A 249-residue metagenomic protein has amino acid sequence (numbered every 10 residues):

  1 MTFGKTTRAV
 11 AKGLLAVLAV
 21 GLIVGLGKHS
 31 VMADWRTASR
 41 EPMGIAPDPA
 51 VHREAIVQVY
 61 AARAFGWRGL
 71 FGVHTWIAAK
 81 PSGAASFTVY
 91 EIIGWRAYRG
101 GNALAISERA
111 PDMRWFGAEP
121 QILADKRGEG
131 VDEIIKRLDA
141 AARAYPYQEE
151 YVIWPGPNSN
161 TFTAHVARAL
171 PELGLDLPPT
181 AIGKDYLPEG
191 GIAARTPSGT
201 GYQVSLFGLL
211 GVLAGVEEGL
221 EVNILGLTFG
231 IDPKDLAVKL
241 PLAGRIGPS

Functional and structural regions predicted by a protein language model:
T2-P42, A144-S249: Activation targets extended, charge/polar-rich intrinsically disordered C-terminal tails
G4-T7, H29, R53-R63, R68-I77 (+5 more regions): Hydrophobic alpha-helical membrane-spanning segments
V31-I45, A50-K126, T228-L242: Glycine-rich catalytic cores of cysteine/serine-nucleophile enzymes that process amide/ester linkages in cell-envelope
R96, A124-D132, L187, G191 (+1 more regions): Intrinsically disordered, glycine/charged-rich N-terminal periplasmic/extracytoplasmic linker segments that lie
L104-P171: Mid-length scaffold segments of soluble, non-membrane domains
